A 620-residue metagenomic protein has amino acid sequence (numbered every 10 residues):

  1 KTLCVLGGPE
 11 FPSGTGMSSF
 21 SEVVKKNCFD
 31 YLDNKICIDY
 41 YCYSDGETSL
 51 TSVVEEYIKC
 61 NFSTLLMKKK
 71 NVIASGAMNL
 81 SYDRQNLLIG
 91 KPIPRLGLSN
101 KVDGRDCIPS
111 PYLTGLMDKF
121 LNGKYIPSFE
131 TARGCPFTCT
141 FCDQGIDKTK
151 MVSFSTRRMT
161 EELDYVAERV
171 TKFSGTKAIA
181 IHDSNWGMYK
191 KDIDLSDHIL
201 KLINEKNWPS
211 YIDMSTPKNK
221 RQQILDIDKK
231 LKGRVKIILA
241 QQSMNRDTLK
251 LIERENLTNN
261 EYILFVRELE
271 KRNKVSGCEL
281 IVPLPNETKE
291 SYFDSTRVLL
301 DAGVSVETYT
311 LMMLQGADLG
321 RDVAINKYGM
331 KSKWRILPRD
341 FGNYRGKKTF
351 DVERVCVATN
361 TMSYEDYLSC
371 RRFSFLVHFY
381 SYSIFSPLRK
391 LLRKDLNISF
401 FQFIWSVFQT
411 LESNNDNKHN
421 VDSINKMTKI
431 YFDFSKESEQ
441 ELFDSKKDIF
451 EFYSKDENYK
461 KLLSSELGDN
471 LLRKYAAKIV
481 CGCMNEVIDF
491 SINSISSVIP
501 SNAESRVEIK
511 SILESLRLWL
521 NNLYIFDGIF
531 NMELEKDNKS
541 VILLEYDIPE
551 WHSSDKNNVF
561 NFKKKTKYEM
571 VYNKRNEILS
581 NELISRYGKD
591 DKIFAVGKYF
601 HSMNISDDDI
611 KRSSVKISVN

Functional and structural regions predicted by a protein language model:
K1-G97: Glycine-rich beta-alpha loop elements in corrinoid/cobalamin-binding modules across cobalamin-dependent enzymes
T2, I38, S153, K201-Q402 (+5 more regions): A structural motif corresponding to the C-terminal lobe/cap of the Radical SAM core domain
P12-G16, C28, S49-S52, T138 (+5 more regions): Short catalytic/ligand-binding loop motif for oxyanion handling, primarily in non-cytosolic enzymes, centered on
F20-Y31, M159, L163, I224 (+1 more regions): Short, acidic/polar
L32-K35, K172-F173, L300-D301: Alpha-helix termination/capping residues and helix-transition junctions
K35, G134, E279: Conserved acidic functional residues
M78, R354-N620: Radical SAM enzyme core and accessory elements
I89, S99-K271, V282: Radical SAM [4Fe-4S] cluster-binding motif and immediate context
